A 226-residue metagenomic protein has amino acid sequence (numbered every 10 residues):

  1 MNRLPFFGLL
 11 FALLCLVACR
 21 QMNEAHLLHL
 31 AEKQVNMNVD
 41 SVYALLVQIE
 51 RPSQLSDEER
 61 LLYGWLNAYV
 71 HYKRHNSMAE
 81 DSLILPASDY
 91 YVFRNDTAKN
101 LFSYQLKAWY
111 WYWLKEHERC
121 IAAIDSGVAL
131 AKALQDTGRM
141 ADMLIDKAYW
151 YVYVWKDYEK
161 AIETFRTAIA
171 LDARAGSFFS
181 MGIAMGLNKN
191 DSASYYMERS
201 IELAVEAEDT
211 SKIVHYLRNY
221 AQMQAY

Functional and structural regions predicted by a protein language model:
M1-F7: Bacterial N-terminal signal peptides that target proteins for export
G8-L16: Bacterial N-terminal signal peptides
L16-Y226: A "functional boundary" signal
